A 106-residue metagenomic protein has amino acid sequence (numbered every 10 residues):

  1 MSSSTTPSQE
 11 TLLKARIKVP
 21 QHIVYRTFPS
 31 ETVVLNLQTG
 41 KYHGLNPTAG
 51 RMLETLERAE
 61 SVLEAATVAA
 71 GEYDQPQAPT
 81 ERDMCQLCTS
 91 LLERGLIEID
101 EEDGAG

Functional and structural regions predicted by a protein language model:
M1-G50, E54, D100-G106: Acidic, low-complexity/disordered tracts enriched in E/D and polar residues
S2, K41-G106: Long, charge-rich, low-complexity alpha-helical segments
